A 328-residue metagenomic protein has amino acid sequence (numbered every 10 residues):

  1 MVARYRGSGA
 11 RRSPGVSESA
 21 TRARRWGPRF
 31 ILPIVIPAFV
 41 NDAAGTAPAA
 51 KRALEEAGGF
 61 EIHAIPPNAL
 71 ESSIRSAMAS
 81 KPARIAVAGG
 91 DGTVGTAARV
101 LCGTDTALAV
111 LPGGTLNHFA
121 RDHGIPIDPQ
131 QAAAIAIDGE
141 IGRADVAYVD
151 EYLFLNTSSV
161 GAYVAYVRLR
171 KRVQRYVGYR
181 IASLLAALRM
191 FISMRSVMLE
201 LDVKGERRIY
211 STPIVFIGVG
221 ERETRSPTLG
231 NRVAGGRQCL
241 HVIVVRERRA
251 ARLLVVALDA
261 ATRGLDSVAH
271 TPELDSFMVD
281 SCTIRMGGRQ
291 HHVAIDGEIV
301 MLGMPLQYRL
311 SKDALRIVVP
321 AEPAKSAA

Functional and structural regions predicted by a protein language model:
R4-G7, R12, V16-A88, G95 (+3 more regions): ATP/NTP phosphate-donor binding region
P37-F39, G45-R52, I65, C102-A107 (+1 more regions): Catalytic core of DAGKc-family lipid kinases
V40, Y152-S159, A165, I209-Y210 (+6 more regions): Short hydrophobic-aromatic micro-motifs
A88-G90, L111-G113: Glycine-rich beta-strand-to-loop/alpha-helix junction loops that act as flexible
T93-T104: Short Gly/Thr/Asp-enriched flexible loops that form oxyanion-binding sites at enzyme active sites
Q174-A182, I217, E223-R252: Gly/Ser/Thr-rich active-site loops/lids in small-molecule metabolic enzymes that frequently grip phosphoryl groups
R195-V197, S211-P213, G236-H241, M278-C282: A generic structural signal for short beta-strands and their flanking turns/coil linkers
V203, A234, V244-A328: ATP/nucleoside-binding phosphotransfer catalytic cores, i.e., glycine-rich phosphate-binding loops
